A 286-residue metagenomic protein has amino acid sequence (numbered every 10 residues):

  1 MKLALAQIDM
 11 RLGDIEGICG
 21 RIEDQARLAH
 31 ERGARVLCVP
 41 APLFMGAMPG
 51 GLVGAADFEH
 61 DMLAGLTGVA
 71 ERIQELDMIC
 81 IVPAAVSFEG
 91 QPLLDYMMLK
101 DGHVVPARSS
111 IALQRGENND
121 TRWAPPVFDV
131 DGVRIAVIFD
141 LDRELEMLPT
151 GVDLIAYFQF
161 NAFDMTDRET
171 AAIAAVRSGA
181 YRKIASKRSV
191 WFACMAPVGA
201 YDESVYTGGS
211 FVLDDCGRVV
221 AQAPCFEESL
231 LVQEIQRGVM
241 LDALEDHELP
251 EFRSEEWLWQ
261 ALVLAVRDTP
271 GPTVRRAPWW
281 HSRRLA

Functional and structural regions predicted by a protein language model:
M1-V36, L264: N-terminal glycine-/serine-/threonine-rich phosphate-binding loop
A4, M97-L99, F211, L231-Q233: Conserved hydrophobic/aromatic positions in well-ordered beta-strands
I18, L28-A55, C80-I81, V152-F160 (+1 more regions): Active-site beta-strand/loop signature of hydrolases that rely on acidic residues for catalysis
R27-H30, L148-P149, G271: Non-catalytic positions within long, well-ordered alpha-helices that form the structural scaffold/packing of enzyme
E59-I81, R143-S229: CN hydrolase (nitrilase-like) catalytic-core segments centered on the catalytic cysteine and neighboring Lys/Glu
A64, F88-F158, F163-G179, F226 (+2 more regions): Active-site catalytic loop in hydrolytic enzyme cores
G132, V137, D242-A265: Flexible inter-domain linker/hinge segments
L262-L264, D268-A286: A phosphate-binding catalytic loop at a beta-strand-loop-alpha-helix junction that coordinates phosphoryl groups
